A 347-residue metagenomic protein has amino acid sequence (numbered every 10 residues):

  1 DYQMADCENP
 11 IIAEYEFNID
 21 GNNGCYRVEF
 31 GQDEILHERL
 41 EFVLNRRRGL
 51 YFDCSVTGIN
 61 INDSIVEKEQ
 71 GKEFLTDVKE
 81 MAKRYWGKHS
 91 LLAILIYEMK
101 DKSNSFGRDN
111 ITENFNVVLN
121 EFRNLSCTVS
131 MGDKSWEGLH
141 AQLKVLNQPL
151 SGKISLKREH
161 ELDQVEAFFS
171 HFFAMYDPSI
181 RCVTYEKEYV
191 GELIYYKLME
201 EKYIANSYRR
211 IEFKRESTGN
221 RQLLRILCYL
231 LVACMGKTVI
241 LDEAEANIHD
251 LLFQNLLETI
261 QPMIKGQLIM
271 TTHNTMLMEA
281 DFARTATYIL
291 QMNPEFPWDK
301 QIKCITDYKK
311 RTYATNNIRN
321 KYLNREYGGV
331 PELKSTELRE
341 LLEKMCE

Functional and structural regions predicted by a protein language model:
D1, R221-Y229, T271, T275: Phosphate-binding glycine-rich loops of NTP-binding sites
D1-V28: Conserved P-loop NTP-binding catalytic core
N23-C25, R47-G49, S207-I211, P297: Short, mixed charged/polar active-site loops that provide acid/base catalysis or chelate metal/phosphate cofactors
C25-D177: Electropositive, glycine-dotted interaction segments that contact anionic polymers or phosphate-rich ligands
R27-D33, E186-V190, N293: Short beta-strand micro-motifs enriched in acidic
Q142-R215, E332, T336-E337, L341-E347: Extended helical coiled-coil dimerization/tether regions that scaffold and oligomerize large DNA-maintenance assemblies
I194-L231, T238, A244-D250: Conserved ABC ATPase signature
N255-E347: C-terminal lobe/lid and adjacent interdomain/linker elements of RecA-like ASCE P-loop ATPase modules
